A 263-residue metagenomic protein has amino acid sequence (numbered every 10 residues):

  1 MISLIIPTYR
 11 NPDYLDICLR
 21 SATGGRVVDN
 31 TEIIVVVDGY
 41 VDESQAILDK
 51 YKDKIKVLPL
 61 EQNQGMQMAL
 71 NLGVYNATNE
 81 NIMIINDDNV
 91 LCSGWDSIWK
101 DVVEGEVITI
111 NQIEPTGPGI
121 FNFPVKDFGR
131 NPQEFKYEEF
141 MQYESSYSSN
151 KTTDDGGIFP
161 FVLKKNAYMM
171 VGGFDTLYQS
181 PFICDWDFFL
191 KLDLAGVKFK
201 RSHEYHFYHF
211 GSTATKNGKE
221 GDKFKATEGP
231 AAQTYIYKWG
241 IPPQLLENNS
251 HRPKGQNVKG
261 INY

Functional and structural regions predicted by a protein language model:
R20-N30: Short, acidic, metal-binding catalytic loop of nucleotide-sugar glycosyltransferases
V37-A46, N86, V90: A conserved acidic beta->alpha catalytic loop
L60-A77: Glycine-rich, basic loop-to-helix element that forms the pyrophosphate-binding segment of sugar-nucleotide handling
I82: Short aromatic/hydrophobic "clamp" motif used to bind/position activated sugar donors
V90-N131: Conserved donor NDP-sugar-binding/catalytic core segment of glycosyltransferases
W99, D155-V162, A167-G172, Y178-Y205: A short, conserved alpha-helix in the catalytic core of glycosyltransferases
F128-D154, I158: Short, flexible, basic/aromatic active-site loop/helix in glycosyltransferases
Q179, K200-D222: Active-site donor/metal-binding and catalytic loop motifs of nucleotide-sugar-dependent glycosylation enzymes
